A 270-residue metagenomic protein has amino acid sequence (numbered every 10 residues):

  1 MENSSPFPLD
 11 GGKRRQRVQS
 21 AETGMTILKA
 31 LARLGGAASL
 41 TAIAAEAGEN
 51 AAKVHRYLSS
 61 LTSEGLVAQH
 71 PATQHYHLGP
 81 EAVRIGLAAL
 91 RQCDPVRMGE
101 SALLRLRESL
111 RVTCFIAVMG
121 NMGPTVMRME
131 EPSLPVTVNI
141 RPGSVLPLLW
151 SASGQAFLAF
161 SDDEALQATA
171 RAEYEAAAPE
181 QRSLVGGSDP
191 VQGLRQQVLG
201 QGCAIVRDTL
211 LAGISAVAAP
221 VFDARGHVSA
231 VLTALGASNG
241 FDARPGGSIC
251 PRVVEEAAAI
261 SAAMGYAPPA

Functional and structural regions predicted by a protein language model:
E2-N3, F7, V136-L210: Short, solvent-exposed recognition segments
E2-V96, A258-Y266: N-terminal helix-turn-helix
K29, A159, P251: A cross-family signal for key residues in well-ordered alpha-helices that form functional helical elements
A30, Y57, M98-S109, F115 (+4 more regions): Amphipathic alpha-helical regulatory segments at dimerization interfaces that relay allosteric signals between sensory
A72-Y174: Amphipathic alpha-helical effector-binding/dimerization core of metabolite-sensing transcriptional regulators
A168-P179, V254-A270: Cysteine/selenocysteine-centered motifs that mediate thiol-based redox chemistry or coordinate metal-sulfur cofactors
S183-A257: Extended hydrophobic
